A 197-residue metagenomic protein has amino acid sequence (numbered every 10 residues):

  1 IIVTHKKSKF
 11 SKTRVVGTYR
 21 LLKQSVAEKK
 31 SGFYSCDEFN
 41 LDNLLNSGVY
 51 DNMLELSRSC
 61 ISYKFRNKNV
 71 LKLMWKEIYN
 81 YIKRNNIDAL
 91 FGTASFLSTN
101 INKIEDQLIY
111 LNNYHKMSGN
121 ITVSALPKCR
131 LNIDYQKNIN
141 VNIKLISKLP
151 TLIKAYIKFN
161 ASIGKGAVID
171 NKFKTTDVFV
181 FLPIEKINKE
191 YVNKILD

Functional and structural regions predicted by a protein language model:
I2, S11-K23, E55: Conserved beta-strand in the GNAT
V3-K6, L182-P183: Active-site beta-strand termini and strand-to-loop segments that position acidic
F10, E28, I187-K189: Short, acidic Gly/Pro/Ser/Thr-rich loop/turn segments
Q24-S162, A167-T175: Acyl-donor binding region in acyl/amide transferases
K174-K186: C-terminal "cap" of GNAT-fold acetyltransferases
V192-N193: Long, contiguous binding/interaction regions
